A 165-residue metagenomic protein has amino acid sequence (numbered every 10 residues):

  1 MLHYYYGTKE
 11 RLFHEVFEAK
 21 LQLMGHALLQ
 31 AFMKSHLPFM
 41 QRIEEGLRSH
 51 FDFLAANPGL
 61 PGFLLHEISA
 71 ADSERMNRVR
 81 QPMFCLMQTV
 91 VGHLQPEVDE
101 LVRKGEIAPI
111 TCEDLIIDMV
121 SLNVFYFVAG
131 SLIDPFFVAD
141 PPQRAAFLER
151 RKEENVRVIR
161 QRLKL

Functional and structural regions predicted by a protein language model:
M1-R11, E15: Helix-turn-helix
T8, K34-P38, A56-L60, E74 (+2 more regions): Alpha-helical structural elements of signaling/regulatory helical domains
R11-F13, M33, R48-F51, R78-C85 (+1 more regions): A ubiquitous short alpha-helical element
E15, Q30-G62, V90-V91, C112-M119 (+1 more regions): Hydrophobic alpha-helical connector segments
E18-L23: Short, basic, alpha-helical segments at the C-terminal edge of helix-turn-helix-like DNA-binding modules
G25-L29, Q41, S73-R103, D114 (+1 more regions): Amphipathic alpha-helical packing segments from all-alpha helical-bundle domains
S49-D52, A56, Q88-A108, L122-L165: C-terminal peripheral helix-coil segments that are non-catalytic and often amphipathic
A56-R78, G130-V138: Amphipathic alpha-helical segments used for helix-helix packing
